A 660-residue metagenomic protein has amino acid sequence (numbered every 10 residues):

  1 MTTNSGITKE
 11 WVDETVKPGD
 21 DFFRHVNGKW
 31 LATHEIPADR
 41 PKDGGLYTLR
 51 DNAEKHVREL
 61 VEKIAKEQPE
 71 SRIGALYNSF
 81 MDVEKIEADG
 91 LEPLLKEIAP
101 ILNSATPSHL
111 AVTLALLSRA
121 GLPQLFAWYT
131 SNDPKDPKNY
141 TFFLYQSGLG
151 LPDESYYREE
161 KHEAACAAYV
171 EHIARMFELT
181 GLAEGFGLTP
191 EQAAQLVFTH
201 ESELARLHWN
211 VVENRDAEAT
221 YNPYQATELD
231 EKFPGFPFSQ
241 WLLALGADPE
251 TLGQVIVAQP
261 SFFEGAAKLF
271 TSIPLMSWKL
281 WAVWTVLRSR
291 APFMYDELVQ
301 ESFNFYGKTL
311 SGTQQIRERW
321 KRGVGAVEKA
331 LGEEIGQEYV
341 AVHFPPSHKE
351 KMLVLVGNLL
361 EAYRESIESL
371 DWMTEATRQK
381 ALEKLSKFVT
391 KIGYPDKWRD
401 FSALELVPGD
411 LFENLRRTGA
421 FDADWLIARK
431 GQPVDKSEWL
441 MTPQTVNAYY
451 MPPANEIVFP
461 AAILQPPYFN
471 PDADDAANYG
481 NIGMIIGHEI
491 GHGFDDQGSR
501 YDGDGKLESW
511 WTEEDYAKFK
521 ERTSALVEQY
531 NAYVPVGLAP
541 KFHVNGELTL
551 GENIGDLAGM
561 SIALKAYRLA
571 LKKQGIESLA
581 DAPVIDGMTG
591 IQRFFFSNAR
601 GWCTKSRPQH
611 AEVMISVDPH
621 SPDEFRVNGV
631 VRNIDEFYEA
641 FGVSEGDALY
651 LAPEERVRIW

Functional and structural regions predicted by a protein language model:
M1-E10: Short, Gly/Pro- and small/polar-rich lid/capping loops
T3-N4, V16-D20, H25-A88: Active-site-surrounding "flap" and adjacent substrate/cofactor-binding loops of secreted or lumenal enzymes, prototyped
W11-A32, Y157-E178, L550, L557-I562: Hydrophobic/aromatic-rich, well-ordered segments within soluble, folded domains that form packed cores
E14-P18, P134-D136, Y450-P453, G587-T589: Extracellular/periplasmic catalytic domains that process cell-envelope and extracellular macromolecules
T33-P37, W128-Y129, D153-S155, H208-N210 (+3 more regions): Short, solvent-exposed loop/turn and secondary-structure capping segments
A38-V61, G187-L207, N478-M484, D586-G587 (+1 more regions): Short secondary-structure subsegments characteristic of cysteine-rich extracellular domains
V61-V354, N358: Noncatalytic, helix-rich "gating/capping" subdomain that lines the substrate-entry/channel surface of large enzyme
V197, E203, I256, P260 (+4 more regions): Intrinsically disordered, low-complexity linker/terminal regions across diverse proteins
